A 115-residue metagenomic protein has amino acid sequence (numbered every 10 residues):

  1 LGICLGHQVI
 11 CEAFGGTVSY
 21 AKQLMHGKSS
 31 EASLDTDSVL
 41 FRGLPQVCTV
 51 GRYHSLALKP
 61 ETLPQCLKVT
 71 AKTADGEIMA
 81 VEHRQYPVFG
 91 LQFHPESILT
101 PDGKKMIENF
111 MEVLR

Functional and structural regions predicted by a protein language model:
L1-S38, R42-G43, T49, I107-N109: Cysteine-nucleophile active-site neighborhood
C4, H54, H94: Histidine-centered divalent metal-coordination motifs
Q23-M25, D75, S97: Short, acidic/turn-prone active-site loops that include or flank metal/cofactor- and phosphate-binding residues
S29-E31, I78-A80, G90: Conserved hydrophobic/aromatic beta-strand scaffold that supports enzyme active sites
S38-Q85: Catalytic beta-strand/loop cores that center a nucleophilic Ser/Cys/Thr and support acyl-enzyme chemistry
V47, L91-P101: Phosphate-binding/catalytic loops
I98-R115: Acyltransferase
